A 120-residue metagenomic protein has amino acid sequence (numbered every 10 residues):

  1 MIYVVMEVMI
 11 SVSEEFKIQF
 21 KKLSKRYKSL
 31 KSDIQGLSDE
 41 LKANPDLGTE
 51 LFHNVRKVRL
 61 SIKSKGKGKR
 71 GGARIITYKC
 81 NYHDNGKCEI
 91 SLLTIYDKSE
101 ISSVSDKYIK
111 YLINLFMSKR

Functional and structural regions predicted by a protein language model:
M1-I34: Arg/Lys-rich, positively charged N-terminal/basic patches that mediate binding to nucleic acids
I2-V4, Y78-R120: Enriched for short, Lys/Arg-rich terminal
E7, K67-R70, S103-V104: Residues at secondary-structure transition points
V12, L30-L37, K69-G72, Y108: Amphipathic alpha-helical interface surfaces
K25-T49: Charged, well-structured alpha/beta interaction segments
L47-L93: Basic/aromatic recognition patch in beta-strand/loop cores that engages polyanionic ligands
